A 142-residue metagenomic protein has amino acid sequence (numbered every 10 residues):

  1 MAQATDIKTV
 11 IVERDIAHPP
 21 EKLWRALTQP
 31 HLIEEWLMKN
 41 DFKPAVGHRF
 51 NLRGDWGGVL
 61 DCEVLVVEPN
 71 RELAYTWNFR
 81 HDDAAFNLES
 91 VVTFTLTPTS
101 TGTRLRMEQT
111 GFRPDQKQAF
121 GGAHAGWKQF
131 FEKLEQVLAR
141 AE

Functional and structural regions predicted by a protein language model:
M1-I11: Short acidic N-proximal helix/loop "leader" segments that mark the beginning of a domain or an inter-domain linker
T5, G111-E142: A conserved amphipathic terminal alpha-helix motif
I11-V12, H18, Q29-E63: Short beta-edge strand/loop motif at the mouth of beta-sheet-based domains
A26-L27, V67: Conserved catalytic core of Hanks-type protein kinase domains
L27, L37, W77, L138: Short, flexible helix/strand-to-coil boundary loops that buttress conserved ligand/catalytic motifs in alpha/beta
M38-F42, G57-T101, T110-F112: Hydrophobic-ligand binding "helix-grip"
